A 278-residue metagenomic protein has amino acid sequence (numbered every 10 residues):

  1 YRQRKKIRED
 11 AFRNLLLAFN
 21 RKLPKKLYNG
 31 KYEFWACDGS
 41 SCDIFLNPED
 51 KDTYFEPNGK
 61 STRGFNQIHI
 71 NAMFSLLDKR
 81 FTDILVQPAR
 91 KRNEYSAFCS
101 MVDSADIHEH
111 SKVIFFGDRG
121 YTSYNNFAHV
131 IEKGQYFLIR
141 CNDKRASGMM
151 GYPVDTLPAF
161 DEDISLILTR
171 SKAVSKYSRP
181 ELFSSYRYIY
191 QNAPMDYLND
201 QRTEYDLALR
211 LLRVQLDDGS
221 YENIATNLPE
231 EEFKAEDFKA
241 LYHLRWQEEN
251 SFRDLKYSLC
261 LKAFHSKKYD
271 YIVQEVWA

Functional and structural regions predicted by a protein language model:
R2-M73, N192-N199: Active-site-proximal, Lys/Arg-enriched surface segment that forms a nucleic-acid-binding/basic interface patch
K31, L46-N47, R63-A278: Single, function-defining residue in the core of a domain
